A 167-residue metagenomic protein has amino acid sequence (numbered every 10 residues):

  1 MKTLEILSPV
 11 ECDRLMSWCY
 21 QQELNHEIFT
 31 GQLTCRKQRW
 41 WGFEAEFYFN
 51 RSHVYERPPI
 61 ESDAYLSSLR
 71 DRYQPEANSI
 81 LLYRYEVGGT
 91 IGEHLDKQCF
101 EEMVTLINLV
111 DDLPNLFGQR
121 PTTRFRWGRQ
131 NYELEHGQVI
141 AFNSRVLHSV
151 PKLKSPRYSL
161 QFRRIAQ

Functional and structural regions predicted by a protein language model:
M1-Q167: Non-heme Fe(II) oxygenase metal-center motifs and adjacent flexible, charged/small-residue loops
